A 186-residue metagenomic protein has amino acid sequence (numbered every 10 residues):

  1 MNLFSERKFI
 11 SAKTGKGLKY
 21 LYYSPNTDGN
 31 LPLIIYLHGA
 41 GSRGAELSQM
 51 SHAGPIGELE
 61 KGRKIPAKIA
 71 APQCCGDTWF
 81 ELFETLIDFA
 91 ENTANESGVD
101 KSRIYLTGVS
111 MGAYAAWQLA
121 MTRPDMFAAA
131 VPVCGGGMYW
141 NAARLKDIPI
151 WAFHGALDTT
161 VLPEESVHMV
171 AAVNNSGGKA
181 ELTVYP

Functional and structural regions predicted by a protein language model:
M1-L33, A67, T107-V109, Y114 (+3 more regions): A domain-start/cap signature at the N-terminus of enzymes
G29, D77-S110: Gly/Ser-rich "nucleophile elbow"/oxyanion-hole loop immediately N-terminal to the catalytic nucleophile in hydrolases
L33, L37-T85: Active-site machinery of serine-nucleophile hydrolases
I35-L37, V133, Y185: Alpha/beta-hydrolase
Q49-M50, L162-A172: Short alpha-helix in the alpha/beta-hydrolase fold that links the catalytic acid
N95-E96, S102-K146: Primarily recognizes the serine-hydrolase "nucleophile elbow" in alpha/beta-hydrolase and SGNH/GDSL folds
A152-H154, D158: Short beta-strand/loop motif that positions the catalytic acidic residue of the alpha/beta-hydrolase fold
N174-P186: Catalytic histidine neighborhood in serine/cysteine hydrolases with alpha/beta-hydrolase-type architecture
